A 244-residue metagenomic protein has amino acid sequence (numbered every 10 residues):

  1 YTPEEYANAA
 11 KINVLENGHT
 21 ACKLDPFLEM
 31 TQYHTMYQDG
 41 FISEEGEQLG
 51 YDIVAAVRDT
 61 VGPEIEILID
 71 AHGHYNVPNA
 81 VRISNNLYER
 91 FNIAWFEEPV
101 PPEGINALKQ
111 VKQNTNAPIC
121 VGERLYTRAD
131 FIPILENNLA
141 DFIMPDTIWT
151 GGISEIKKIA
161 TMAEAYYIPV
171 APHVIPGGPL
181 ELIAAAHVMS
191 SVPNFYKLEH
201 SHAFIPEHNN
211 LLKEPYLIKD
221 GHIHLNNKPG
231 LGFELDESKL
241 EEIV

Functional and structural regions predicted by a protein language model:
Y1-N114: Metal-dependent enolase-superfamily TIM-barrel catalytic cores that perform enediolate-based chemistry
I12-N13, M162, V188, N227 (+1 more regions): Residues within well-ordered alpha helices
N85, N92-W95, V100-H222: Shared catalytic-loop signature of beta/alpha-barrel
N209-V244: C-terminal extensions of enzymes
